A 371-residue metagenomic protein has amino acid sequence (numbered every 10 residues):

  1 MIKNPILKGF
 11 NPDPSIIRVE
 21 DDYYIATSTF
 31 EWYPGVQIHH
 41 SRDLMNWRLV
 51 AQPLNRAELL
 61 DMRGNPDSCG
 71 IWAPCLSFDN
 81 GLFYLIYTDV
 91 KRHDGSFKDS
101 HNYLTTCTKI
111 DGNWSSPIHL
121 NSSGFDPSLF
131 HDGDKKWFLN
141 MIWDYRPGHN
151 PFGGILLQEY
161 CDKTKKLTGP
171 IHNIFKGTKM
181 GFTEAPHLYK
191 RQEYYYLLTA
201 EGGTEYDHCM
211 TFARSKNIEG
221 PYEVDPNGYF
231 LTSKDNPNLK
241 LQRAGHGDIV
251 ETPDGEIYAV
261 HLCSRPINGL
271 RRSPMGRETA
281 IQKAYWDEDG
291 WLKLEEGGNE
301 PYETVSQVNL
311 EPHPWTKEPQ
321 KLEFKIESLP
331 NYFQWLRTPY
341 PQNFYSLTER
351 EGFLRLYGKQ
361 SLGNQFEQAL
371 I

Functional and structural regions predicted by a protein language model:
M1-L7, N46-N65, L104-S122, E159-G181 (+3 more regions): Blade-edge beta-strand/turn elements of extracellular beta-propeller and related beta-sheet repeat scaffolds
M1-Y23: Short, Lys/Arg-rich amphipathic segments at extreme N-termini
F10-D13, P34, G70-W72, S123-D126 (+2 more regions): Beta-rich catalytic cores
I16-W32, W72-G95, S116-L120, S128-P151 (+4 more regions): Hydrophobic core segments of beta-strands in well-ordered, beta-rich domains
Y33-I38, D94-Y103, P147-L157, E205-R214 (+1 more regions): Structural motif
L44, R48-R92: Blade-loop segments of beta-propeller domains
L231, D235-E288: Repeat-solenoid scaffold signature
E288-I371: Extracellular glycan-recognition regions
